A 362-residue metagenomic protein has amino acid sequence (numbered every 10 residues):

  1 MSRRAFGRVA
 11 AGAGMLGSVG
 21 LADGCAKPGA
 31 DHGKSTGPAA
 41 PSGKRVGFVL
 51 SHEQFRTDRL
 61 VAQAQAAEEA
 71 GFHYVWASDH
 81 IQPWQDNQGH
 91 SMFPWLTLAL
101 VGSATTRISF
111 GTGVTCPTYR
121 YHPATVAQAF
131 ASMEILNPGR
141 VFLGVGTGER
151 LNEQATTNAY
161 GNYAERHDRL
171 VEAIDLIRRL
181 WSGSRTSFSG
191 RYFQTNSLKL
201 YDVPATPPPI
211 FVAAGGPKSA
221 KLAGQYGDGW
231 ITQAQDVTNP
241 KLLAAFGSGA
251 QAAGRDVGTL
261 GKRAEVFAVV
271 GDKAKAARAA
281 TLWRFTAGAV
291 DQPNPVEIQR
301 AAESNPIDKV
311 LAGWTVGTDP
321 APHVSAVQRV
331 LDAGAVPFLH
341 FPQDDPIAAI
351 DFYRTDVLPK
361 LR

Functional and structural regions predicted by a protein language model:
R3-G17, A26-R362: Active-site-adjacent structural elements that line small-molecule/cofactor binding pockets in enzymes
